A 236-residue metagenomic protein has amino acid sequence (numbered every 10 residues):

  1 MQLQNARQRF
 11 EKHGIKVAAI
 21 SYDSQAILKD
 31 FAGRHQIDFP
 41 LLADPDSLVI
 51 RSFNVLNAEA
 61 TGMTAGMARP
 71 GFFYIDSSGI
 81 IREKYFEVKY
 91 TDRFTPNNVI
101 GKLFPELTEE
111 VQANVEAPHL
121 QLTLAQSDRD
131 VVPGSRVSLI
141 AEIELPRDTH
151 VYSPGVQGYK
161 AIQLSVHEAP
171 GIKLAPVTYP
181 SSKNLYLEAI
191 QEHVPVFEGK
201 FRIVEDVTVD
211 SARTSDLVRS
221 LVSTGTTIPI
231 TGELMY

Functional and structural regions predicted by a protein language model:
M1-P40, P45-L48: Structural microenvironment flanking redox-active thiols in thiol-disulfide oxidoreductases
Q8-K12, G33, N54, F104-T108 (+1 more regions): Sec-exported extracytoplasmic/periplasmic mature domains
Q36-P40, V55-T61, A65-F73: Structural micro-motif
F53, K84-Y85, G155: Short hydrophobic alpha-helix segments
T64-L124: Thiol-/selenol-based redox modules, centered on thioredoxin-like and closely related oxidoreductase domains
I100-Y236: Extracellular/lumen-exposed scaffold segments
